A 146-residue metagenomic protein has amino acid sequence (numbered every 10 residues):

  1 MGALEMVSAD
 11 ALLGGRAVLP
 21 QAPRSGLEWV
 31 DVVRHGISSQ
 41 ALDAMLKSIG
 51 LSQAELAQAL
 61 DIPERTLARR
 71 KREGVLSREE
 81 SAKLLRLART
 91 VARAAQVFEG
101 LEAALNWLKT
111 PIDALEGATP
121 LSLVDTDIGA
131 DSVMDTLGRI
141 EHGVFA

Functional and structural regions predicted by a protein language model:
M1-A146: Non-transmembrane "mature" sequence context
